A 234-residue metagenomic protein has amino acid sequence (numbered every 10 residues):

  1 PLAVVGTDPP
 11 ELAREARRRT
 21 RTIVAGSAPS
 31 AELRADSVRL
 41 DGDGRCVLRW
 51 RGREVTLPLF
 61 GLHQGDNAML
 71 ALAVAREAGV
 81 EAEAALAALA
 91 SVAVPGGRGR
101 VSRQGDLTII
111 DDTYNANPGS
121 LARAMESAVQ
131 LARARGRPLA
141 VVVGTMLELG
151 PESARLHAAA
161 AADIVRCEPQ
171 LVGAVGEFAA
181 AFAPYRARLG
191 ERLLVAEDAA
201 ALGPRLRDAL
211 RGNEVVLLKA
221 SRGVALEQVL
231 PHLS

Functional and structural regions predicted by a protein language model:
P1-T108, R137, A162-R166, Q170-L171 (+1 more regions): Acidic, Mg2+-coordinating active-site environments of NTP-dependent enzymes
E15-R18, A122, A154-R155, P184-A187 (+2 more regions): Short amphipathic alpha-helical segments
L70, L210-A220: Short SAM/SAH-binding signature in class I
A78, L131-G136, A209-E214: Glycine-rich phosphate-binding loop signature in dinucleotide/nucleotide-binding domains
V94-G97, T113-E191, V195, S221: Active-site beta-alpha connecting loops in nucleotide-dependent enzymes
G96-G99, V215, G223, E227-P231: ATP-dependent carboxylate/acyl-activation modules
I109, V141-V142, V216: Residue-level marker for buried hydrophobic side chains located in beta-strands that build the well-ordered beta-sheet
A201-L210: Short amphipathic alpha-helix with an adjacent loop that forms part of the alpha/beta core around
